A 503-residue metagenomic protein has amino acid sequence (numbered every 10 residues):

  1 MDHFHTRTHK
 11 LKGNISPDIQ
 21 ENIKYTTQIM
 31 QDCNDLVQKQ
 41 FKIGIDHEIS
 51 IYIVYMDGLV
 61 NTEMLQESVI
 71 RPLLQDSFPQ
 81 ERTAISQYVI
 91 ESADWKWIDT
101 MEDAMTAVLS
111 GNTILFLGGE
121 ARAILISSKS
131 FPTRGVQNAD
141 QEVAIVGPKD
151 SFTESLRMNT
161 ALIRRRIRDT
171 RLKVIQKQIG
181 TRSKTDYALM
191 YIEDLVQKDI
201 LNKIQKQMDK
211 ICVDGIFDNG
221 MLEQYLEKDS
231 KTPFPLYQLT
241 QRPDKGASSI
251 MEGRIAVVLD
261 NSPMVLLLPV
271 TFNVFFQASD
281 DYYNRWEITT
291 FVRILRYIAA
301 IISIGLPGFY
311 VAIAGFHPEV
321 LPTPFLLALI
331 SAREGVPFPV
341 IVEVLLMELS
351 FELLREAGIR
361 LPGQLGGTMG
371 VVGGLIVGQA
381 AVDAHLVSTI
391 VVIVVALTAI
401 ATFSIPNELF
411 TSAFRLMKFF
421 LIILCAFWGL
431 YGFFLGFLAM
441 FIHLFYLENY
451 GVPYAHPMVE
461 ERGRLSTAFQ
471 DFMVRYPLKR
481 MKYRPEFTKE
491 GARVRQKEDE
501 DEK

Functional and structural regions predicted by a protein language model:
M1-G305, T323, L444-K503: Membrane-embedded alpha-helical signal segments
R122, P132, Q141, P148 (+6 more regions): Glycine-rich, flexible loop/turn motifs
A300-V320: Hydrophobic alpha-helical segments embedded in or immediately adjacent to the lipid bilayer of multipass inner-membrane
F309-A312, P322-F325, I330-A332, P337-K503: Generic detector of multi-pass transmembrane helix bundles and their immediately adjacent loops in polytopic membrane
